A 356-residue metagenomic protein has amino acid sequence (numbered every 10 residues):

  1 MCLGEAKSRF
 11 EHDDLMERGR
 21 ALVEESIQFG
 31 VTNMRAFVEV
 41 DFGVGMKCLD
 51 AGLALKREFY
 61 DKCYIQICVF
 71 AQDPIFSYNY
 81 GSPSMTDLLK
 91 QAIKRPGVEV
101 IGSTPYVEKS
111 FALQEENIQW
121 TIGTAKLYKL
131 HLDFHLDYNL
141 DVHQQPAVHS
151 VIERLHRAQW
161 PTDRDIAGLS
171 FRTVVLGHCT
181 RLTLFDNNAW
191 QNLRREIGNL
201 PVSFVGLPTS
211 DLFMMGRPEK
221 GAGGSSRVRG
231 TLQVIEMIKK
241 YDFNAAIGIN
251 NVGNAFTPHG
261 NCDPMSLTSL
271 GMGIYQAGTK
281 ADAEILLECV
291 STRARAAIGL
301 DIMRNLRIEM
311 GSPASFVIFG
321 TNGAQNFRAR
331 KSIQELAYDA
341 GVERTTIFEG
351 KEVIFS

Functional and structural regions predicted by a protein language model:
M1-F37, G43-Y60, D87-K94: Alpha-helical scaffold segments that flank or form the walls of functional sites
C2-R18, Q66-P83, P105-A112: Active-site mouth loops of central-metabolism enzymes
G30, I101, H135, L176 (+5 more regions): Divalent metal-coordination and catalytic microenvironments
E39-D41, C68-I75, S103-E108, H135-D141 (+3 more regions): Active-site beta-loop-alpha junctions enriched in small/polar residues
K47-D61, N79-V175, R181-S203, E219-I247 (+1 more regions): Histidine/acidic residue-rich metal-binding segments in metalloenzymes
I152-T173, P218-K220, G230-T321: His/Asp/Glu-enriched, well-ordered alpha-helical/loop segment that forms or immediately abuts the divalent-metal
I308-S356: C-terminal cap of metal-dependent C-N hydrolases
